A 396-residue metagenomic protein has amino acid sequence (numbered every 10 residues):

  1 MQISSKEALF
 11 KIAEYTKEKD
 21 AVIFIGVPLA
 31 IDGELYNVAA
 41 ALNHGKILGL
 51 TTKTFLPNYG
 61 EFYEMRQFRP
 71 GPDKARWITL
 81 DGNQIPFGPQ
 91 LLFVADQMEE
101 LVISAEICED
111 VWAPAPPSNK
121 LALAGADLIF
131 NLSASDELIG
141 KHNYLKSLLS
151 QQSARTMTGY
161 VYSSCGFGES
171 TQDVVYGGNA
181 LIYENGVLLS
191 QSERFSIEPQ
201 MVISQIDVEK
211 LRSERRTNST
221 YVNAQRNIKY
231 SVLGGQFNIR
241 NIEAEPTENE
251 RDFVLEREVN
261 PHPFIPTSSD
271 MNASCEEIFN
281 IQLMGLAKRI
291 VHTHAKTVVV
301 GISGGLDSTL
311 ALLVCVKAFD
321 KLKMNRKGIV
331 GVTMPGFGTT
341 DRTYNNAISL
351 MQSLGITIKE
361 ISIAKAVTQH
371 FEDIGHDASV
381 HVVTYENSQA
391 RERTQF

Functional and structural regions predicted by a protein language model:
M1-G301, K317-R326: Enzyme catalytic cores with a strong preference for nitrogen-chemistry domains
L29, K296-S308, A364-T368: A glycine-rich phosphate-binding loop feature that marks nucleotide/adenosyl-phosphate handling sites
A115, H142-N143, L312, D341-Y344: Conserved strand-to-helix beginnings and helix N-cap segments that scaffold or border functional pockets
F130, D136, M157, I197 (+2 more regions): Nucleotide-activated chemistry modules centered on ATP-dependent adenylation/adenylyltransferase
A134-S135, C165, S303, M334-F337 (+1 more regions): Short, ordered loop/turn segments at secondary-structure junctions
I242-N260, M324, G328-T384: A conserved beta-strand->alpha-helix junction
S274-I281, D307-L310, R393: Phosphate/oxyanion-binding active-site loops and adjacent basic polyanion-contact surfaces
I302-V316, T343-N345, I374: Short glycine/threonine-rich loop-to-helix capping motif typified by GTGT followed within a few residues by an Asp-Pro
